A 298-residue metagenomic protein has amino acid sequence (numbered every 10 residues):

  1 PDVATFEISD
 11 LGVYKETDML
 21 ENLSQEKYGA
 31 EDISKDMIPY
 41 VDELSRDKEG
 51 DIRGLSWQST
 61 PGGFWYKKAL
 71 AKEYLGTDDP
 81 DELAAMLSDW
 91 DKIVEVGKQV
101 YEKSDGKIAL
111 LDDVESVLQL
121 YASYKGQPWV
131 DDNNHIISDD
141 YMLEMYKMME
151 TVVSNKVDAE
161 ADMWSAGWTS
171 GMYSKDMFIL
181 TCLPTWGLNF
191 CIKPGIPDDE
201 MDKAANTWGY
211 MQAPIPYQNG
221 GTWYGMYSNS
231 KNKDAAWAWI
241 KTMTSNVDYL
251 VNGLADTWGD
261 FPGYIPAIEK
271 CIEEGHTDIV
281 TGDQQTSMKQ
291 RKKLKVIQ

Functional and structural regions predicted by a protein language model:
P1, G12, T17, A71 (+2 more regions): Short helices/loops that flank or line small-molecule/ion binding pockets
F6-D10, T60, V114-S116, A166 (+1 more regions): Beta->alpha turn/N-cap motifs
F6-G63, D91, E200-Q212, V280-R291: Hinge/lid segment of periplasmic solute-binding proteins
K15, K67-K68, K72, V94-Y101 (+3 more regions): Non-transmembrane alpha-helical segments in soluble domains of secreted/periplasmic/extracellular proteins
S45-F64, K72, W90-I137, Y141-E144 (+1 more regions): Extracytoplasmic/periplasmic solute-binding protein
W90-Q99, D131-A166, A204-Y210: Glycine-centered hinge/linker elements that transmit conformational signals in sensory and ligand-binding systems
S154-N155, P197-E273: Extracytoplasmic/periplasmic substrate-recognition and gating elements
A255-Q298: Long, aromatic- and glycine/proline-rich binding clefts that accommodate carbohydrate-like moieties
